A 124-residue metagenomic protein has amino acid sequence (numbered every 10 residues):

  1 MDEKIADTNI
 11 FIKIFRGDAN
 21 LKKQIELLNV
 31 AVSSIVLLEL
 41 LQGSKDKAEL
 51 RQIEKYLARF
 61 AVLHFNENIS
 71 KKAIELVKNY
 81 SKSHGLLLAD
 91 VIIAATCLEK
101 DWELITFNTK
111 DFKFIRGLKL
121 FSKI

Functional and structural regions predicted by a protein language model:
M1-V32, L41-E54: Short, well-structured N-terminal submotif of metal-dependent ribonuclease cores
D2, V62-F107: Active-site neighborhoods of divalent-metal-dependent phosphate/nucleic-acid chemistry enzymes
D7-N9, S33, L86-L87, N108-T109 (+1 more regions): Histidine- and aromatic-rich ligand-binding microenvironments
I10-F11, V36, I69, I92-I93 (+1 more regions): Alpha-helix capping/helix-boundary segments
F11-I12, L38-L41, K113, F121: Nucleotide phosphate-binding site architecture
L21-I25, K110-G117: Short loop/helix-cap segments at secondary-structure boundaries that form the rim of catalytic
N29-V30, F60, G117-F121: Active-site regions of enzymes building and remodeling cell-envelope glycoconjugates
L37, L50-I53, S70, D90: A general structural signal for well-ordered alpha-helical segments in protein cores
